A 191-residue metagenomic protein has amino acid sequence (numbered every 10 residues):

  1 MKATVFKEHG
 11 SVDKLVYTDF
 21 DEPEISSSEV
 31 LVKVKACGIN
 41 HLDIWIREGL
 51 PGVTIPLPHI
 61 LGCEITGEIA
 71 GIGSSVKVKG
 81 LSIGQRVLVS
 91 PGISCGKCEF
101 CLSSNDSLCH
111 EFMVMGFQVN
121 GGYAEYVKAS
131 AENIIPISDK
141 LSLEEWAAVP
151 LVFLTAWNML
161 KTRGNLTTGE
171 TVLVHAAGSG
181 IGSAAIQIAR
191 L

Functional and structural regions predicted by a protein language model:
D21-C37, L50-L102, S138-D139: Glycine-rich beta-strand-centered segment in the early N-terminal region that forms part of a ligand/cofactor-binding
L42-R47: Cytochrome P450 core scaffold surrounding the K-helix E-X-X-R motif and the conserved "meander" helix-loop region
T66, Y126-E145: Short Fe-S-cluster ligation motifs
P91-Y126, S130-E132: Cysteine-cluster motifs in flexible loop/terminal segments that predominantly coordinate metals
L141-L191: Mid-domain Rossmann-like dinucleotide-binding core that forms the NAD(H)/NADP(H) cofactor-binding site
